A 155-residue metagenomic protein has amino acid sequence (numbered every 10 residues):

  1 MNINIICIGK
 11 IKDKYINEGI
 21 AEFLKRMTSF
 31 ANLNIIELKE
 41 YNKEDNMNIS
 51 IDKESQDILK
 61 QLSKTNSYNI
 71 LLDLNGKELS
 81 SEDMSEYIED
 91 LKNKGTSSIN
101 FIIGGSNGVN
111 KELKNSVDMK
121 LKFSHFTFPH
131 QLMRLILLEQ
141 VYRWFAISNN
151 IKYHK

Functional and structural regions predicted by a protein language model:
M1-M27: N-terminal beta1-alpha1 ligand-phosphate binding loop
N2, T96-F101: Loop/turn-to-beta-strand initiation segments
I5, I70, G104, L137: Conserved RecA-like P-loop NTPase ATPase core
I11, L74-K77, G105-G108: Short glycine-rich anion-binding loops that position phosphate/pyrophosphate groups of nucleotides and phosphorylated
I16-I20, N48, S81-S85, K114 (+1 more regions): Conserved strand-to-helix beginnings and helix N-cap segments that scaffold or border functional pockets
A31-N34, K39-S97: S-adenosyl-L-methionine/SAH cofactor-binding core of RNA-modifying enzymes
I99-E112: Short glycine-rich, acidic/polar surface loops and turns
K111-K155: Structured adenosyl-cofactor binding patch, chiefly the S-adenosyl-L-methionine
